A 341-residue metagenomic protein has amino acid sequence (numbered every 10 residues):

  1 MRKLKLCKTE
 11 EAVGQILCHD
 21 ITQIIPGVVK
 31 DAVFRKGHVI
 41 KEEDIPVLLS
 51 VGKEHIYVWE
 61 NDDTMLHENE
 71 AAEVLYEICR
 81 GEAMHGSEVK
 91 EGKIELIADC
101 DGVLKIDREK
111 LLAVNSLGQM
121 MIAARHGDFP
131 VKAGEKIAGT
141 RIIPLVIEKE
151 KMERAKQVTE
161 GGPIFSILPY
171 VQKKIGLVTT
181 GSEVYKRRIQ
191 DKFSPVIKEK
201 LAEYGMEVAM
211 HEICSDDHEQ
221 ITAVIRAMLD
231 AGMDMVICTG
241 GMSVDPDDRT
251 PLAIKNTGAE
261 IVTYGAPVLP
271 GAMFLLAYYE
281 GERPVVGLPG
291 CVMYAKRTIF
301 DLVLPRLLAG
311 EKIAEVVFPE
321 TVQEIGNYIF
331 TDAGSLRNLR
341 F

Functional and structural regions predicted by a protein language model:
M1-E91: Short, low-complexity N-terminal leaders and the immediately following helix N-cap/first helix
E10-G14, A32, G86-V89, F129-V131 (+4 more regions): Solvent-exposed alpha-helices and their adjacent loops that cap or buttress functional pockets in soluble metabolic
A32, E88, V103-M121, F129-P130 (+1 more regions): C-terminal terminal segments
R35, K41, H126, P130-A133 (+1 more regions): Residue-level recognition of short, solvent-exposed, well-ordered loop/turn junctions that link secondary-structure
V58-W59, M84-V89, I147-K149, E207-H211 (+1 more regions): Flexible, glycine/charged-enriched surface loops at secondary-structure junctions
D62-Y170: Extended, charged alpha/beta regions that create polyanion-binding interfaces
G161-D216, Q220: Glycine-rich phosphate/diphosphate-binding loop of Rossmann-like nucleotide-binding domains
S182, K192, A209-S335: Short glycine/threonine-rich loop/turn motifs
